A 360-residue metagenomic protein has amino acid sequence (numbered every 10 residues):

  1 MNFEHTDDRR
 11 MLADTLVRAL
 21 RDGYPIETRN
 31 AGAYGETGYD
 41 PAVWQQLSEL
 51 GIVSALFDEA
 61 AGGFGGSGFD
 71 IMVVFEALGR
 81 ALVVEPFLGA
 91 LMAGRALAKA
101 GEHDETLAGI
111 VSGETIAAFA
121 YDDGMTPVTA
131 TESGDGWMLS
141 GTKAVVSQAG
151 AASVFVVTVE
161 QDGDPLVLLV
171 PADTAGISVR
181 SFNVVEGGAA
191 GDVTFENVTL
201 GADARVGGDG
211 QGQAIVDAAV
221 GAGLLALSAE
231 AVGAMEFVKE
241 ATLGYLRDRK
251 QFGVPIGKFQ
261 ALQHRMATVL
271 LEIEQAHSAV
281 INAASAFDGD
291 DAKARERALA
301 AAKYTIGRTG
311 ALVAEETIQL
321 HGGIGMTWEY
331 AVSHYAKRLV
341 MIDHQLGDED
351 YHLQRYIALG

Functional and structural regions predicted by a protein language model:
M1-A81, G136, A218-G360: Alpha-helical interface subdomain recognition
L20, V74, F119, V157 (+4 more regions): Residue-level signal for inorganic ion chemistry
V83-E102: N-terminal glycine-rich flavin-associated loop
T106-A108, P127-T129, K143-S147, V156-E160 (+2 more regions): A generic local secondary-structure boundary/capping motif
S112-D123, V157: A short, Trp-centered hydrophobic/proline-enriched beta-strand micro-motif
A120, T142-I177: A short core secondary-structure module
M125-S140: Cytochrome P450 C-terminal beta-domain/meander region
T126, V145-V146, P171-G208: Flexible, small-/acidic-enriched active-site or ligand-binding loops
